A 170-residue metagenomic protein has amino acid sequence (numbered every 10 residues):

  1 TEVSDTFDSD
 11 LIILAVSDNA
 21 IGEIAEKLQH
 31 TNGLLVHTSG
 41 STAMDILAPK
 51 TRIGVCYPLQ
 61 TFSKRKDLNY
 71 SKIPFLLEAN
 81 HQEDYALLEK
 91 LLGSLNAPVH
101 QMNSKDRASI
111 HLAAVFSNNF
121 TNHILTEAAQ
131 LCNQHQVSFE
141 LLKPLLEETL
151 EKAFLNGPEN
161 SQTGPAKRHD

Functional and structural regions predicted by a protein language model:
E2-L68: Rossmann-like NAD(P)(H) cofactor-binding subdomain of soluble oxidoreductases
S4-T6, K105, A166-K167: A short beta-turn/loop motif at secondary-structure boundaries
I21, H81-D84, D170: Alpha-helix N-cap/loop-to-helix initiation residues
G40, D45, Y57-Q60, L68 (+5 more regions): Flexible, active-site-adjacent loop/turn segments at secondary-structure boundaries
Y57-T61, A97-M102, K167-R168: Short hydrophobic/aromatic-rich motifs at helix boundaries and adjacent loops
D67-L155: Internal alpha-helical scaffold of NAD(P)-dependent oxidoreductase catalytic cores
E151-D170: Interdomain hinge/lid region at the active-site interface of Rossmann-like NAD(P)-dependent oxidoreductases
